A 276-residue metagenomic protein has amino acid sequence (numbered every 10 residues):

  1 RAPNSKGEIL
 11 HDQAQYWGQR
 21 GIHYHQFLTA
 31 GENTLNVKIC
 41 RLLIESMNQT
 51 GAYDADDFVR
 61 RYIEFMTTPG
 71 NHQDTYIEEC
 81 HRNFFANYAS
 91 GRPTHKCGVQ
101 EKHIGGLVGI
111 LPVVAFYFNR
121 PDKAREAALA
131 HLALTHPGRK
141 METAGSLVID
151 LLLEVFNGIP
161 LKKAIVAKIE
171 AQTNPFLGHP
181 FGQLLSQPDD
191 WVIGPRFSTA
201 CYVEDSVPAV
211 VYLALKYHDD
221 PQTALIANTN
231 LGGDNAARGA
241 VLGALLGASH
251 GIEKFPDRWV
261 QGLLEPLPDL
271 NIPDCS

Functional and structural regions predicted by a protein language model:
R1-S276: Structured, active/binding-site neighborhoods that engage oxygen-rich ligands
